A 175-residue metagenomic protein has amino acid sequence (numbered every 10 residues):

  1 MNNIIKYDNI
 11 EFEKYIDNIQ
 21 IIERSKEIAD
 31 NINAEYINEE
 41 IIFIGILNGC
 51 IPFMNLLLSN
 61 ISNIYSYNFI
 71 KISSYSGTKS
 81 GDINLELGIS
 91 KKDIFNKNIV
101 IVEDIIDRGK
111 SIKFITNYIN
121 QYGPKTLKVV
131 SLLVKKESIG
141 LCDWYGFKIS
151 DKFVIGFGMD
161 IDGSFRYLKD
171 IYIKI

Functional and structural regions predicted by a protein language model:
M1-I175: PRPP-associated nucleotide enzymes
